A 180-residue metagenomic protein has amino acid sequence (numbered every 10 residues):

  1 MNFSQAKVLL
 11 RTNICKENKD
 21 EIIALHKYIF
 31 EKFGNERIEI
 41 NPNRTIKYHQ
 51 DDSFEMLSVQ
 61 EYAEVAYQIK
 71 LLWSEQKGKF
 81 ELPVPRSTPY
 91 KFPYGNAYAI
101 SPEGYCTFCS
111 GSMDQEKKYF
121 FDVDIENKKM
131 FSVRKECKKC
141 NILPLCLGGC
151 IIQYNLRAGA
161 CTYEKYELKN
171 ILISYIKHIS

Functional and structural regions predicted by a protein language model:
M1, M56-L57, M113, M130: Detector for methionine-enriched segments
N2-C106: Radical SAM enzyme [4Fe-4S]-AdoMet core and its adjacent flexible, acidic and glycine-rich loops/tails across
G111-S180: Flexible mid-to-C-terminal extensions adjoining Fe-S/redox cofactors in radical SAM and related proteins
